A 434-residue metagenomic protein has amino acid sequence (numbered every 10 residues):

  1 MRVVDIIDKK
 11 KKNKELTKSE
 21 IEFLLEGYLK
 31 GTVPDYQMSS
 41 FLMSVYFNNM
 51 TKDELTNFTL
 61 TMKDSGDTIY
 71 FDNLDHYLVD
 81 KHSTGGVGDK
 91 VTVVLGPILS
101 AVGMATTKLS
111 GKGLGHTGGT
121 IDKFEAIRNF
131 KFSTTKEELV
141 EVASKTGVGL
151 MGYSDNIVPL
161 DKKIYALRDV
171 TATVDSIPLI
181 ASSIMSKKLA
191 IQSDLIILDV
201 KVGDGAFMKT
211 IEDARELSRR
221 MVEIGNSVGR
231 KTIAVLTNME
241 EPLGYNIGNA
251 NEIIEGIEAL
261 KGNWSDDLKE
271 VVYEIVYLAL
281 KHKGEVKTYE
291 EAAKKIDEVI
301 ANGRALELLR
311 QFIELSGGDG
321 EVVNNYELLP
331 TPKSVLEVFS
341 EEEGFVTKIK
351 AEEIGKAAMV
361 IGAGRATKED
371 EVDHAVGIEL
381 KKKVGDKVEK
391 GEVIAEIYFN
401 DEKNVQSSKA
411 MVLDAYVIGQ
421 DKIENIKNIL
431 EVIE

Functional and structural regions predicted by a protein language model:
M1-G88, A126-I127, L308-S316, N428 (+1 more regions): Acidic, glycine/proline-rich low-complexity segments that act as flexible tails and inter-domain linkers
D5, K10, E15-T17, Y28 (+5 more regions): Well-ordered secondary-structure scaffolds
F47, V93-A105, K187-Q192, S227-V228 (+1 more regions): Alpha-helix C-terminal capping segments
Y77-S100, M104-H116: Glycine/serine-rich anion-binding loops at beta->alpha junctions that coordinate negatively charged ligand groups
T92, S110, T117-D122, S154 (+5 more regions): Short acidic, glycine/serine/threonine-rich loops at helix termini
L109, A143, M151-S154, D199-G203 (+1 more regions): Short beta-strand segments
K123-G149, R219-G225, G229: A glycine-rich helix N-cap at a beta->alpha junction
S144-S193: Phosphate/diphosphate-binding glycine-rich loops and adjacent basic-rich segments that engage nucleotide
